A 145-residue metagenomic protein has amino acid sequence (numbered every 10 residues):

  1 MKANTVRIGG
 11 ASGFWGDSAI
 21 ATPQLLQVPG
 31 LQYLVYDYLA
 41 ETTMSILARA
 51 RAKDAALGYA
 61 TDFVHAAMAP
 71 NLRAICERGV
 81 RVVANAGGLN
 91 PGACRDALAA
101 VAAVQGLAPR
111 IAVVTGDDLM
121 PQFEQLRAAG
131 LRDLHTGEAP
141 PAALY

Functional and structural regions predicted by a protein language model:
M1-D133, A142-L144: Metallocofactor- and cofactor-centric catalytic cores in central/energy metabolism, strongly enriched
